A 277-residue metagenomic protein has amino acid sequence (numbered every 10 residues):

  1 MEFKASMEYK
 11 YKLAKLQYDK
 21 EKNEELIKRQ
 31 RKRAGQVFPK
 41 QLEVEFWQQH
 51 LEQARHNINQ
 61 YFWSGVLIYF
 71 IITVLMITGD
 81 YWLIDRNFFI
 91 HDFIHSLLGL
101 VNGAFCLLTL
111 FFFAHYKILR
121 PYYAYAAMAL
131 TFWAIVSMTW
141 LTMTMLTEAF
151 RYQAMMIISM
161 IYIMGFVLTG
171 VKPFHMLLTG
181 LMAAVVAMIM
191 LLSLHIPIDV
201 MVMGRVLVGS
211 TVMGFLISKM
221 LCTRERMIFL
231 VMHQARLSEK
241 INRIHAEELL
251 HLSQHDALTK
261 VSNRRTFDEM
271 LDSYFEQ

Functional and structural regions predicted by a protein language model:
M1-Q49: Non-catalytic regulatory/interaction regions at protein termini and inter-domain linkers
A5-S6, K10-D19, T169-L177, A187-I228: N-terminal membrane insertion elements
Q53-I71, F89-G99, A124-Y125, L168-L177 (+1 more regions): Alpha-helical transmembrane segments and their helix-membrane boundary motifs
G65-M164, A183-V185: Hydrophobic transmembrane alpha-helices and their membrane-interface boundaries in multi-pass, membrane-anchored
I217, R224-S238, N242-H245, L249-L252: Amphipathic coiled-coil signal-transmission "stalk" helices
L250-E269: Conserved nucleotide-binding and Mg2+-coordinating catalytic segments in signaling enzymes
S253, D272-Q277: Nucleotide second-messenger and two-component phosphorelay signaling modules
